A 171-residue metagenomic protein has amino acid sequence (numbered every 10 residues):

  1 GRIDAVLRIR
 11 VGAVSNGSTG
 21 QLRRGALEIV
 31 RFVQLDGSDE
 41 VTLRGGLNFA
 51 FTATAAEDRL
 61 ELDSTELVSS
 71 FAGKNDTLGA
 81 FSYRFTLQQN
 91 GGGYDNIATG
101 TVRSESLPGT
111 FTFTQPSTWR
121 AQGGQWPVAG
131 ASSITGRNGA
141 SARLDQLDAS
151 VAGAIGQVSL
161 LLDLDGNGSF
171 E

Functional and structural regions predicted by a protein language model:
G1-E171: Low-complexity, intrinsically disordered segments exposed to solvent
